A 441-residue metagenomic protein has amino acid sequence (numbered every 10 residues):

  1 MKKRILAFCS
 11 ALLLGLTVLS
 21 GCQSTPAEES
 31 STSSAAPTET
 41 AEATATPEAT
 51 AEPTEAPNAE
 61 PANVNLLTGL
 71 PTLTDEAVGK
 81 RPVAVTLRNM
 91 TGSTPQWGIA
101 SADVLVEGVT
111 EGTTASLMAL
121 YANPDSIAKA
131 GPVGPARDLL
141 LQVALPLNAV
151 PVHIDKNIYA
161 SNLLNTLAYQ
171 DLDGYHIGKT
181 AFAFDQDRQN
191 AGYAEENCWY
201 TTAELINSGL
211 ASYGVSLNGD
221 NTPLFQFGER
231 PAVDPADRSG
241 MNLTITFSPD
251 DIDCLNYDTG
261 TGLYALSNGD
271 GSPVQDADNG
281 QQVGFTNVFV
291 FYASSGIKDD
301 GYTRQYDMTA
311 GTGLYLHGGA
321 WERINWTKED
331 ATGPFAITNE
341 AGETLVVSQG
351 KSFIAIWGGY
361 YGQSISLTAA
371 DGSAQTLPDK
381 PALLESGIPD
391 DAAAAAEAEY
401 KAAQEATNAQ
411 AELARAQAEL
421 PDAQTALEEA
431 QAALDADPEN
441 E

Functional and structural regions predicted by a protein language model:
M1-C9: Bacterial N-terminal signal peptides that target proteins for export
L13-L16: Alpha-helical transmembrane segments
V18-G21: C-terminal motif of bacterial Sec signal peptides marking the signal peptidase cleavage site
T25-E60, A393-E397, K401, R415-Q417 (+1 more regions): Ser/Thr-rich, Proline-interspersed low-complexity disordered segments
S30, A36-T38, E42-T44, E48 (+7 more regions): A detector of low-complexity, intrinsically disordered, Ser/Thr/Gly/Pro/Ala-rich segments
A56-V104, E111-A392: A surface/extracellular/periplasmic glyco- and lipid-processing/surface-interacting theme
S386-E441: Extended amphipathic alpha-helical heptad-repeat regions
